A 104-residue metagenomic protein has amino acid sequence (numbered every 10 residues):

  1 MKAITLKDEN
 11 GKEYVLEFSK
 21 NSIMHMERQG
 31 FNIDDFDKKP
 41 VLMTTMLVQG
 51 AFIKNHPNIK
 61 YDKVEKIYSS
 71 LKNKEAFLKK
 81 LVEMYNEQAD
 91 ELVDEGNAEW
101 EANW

Functional and structural regions predicted by a protein language model:
M1-K12, N21-K38, L42, H56-W104: Charged interaction scaffolds used for protein-protein
Y14-L16: Short, isolated positions in well-ordered beta-strands
T45-M46: Extended, low-complexity alpha-biased scaffolding regions
G50-A51: A hydrophobic, small-residue-rich beta->alpha segment in the mid-to-C-terminal subdomain of diverse proteins
